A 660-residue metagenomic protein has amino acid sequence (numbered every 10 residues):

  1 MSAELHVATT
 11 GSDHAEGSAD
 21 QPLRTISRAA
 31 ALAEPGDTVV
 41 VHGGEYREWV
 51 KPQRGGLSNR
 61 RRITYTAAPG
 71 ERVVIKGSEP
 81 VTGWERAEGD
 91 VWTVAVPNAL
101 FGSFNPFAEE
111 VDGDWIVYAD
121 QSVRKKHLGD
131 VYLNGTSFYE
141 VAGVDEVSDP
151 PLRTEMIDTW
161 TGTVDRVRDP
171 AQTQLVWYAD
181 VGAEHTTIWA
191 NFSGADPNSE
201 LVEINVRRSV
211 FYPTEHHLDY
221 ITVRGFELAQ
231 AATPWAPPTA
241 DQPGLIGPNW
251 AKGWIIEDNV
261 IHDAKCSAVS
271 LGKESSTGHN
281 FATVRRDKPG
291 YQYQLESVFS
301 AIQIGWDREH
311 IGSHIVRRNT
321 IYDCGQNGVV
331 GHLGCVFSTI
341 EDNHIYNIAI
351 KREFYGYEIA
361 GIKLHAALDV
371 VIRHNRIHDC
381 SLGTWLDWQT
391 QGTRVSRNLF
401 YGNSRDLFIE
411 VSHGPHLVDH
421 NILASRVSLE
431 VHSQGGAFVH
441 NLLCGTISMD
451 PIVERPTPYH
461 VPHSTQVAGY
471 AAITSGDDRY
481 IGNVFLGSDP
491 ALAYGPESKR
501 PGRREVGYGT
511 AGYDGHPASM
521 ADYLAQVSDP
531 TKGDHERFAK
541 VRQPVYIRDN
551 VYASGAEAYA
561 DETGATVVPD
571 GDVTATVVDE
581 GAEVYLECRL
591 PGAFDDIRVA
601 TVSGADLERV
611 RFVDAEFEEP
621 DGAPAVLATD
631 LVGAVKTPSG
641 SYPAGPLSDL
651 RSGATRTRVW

Functional and structural regions predicted by a protein language model:
E4-W250, H262, S270, E274-W306 (+5 more regions): Extracellular polysaccharide-degrading/modifying enzymes targeting complex plant/algal/animal polysaccharides
D219-A232, K252-C266, G278-A301, D307-N327 (+8 more regions): Right-handed parallel beta-helix
Q242, G325, E358: Beta-rich catalytic cores
A360, A424-L429, P462-G469, P530-H535: Short beta-alpha connecting loops at secondary-structure transitions that line or flank enzyme active sites
T384-L386, L407-I409, G469-A472: Solvent-exposed loop and edge beta-strand segments that line ligand/cofactor-binding and catalytic clefts
T446, V461-P462: Leucine-rich repeat domain C-terminal region
